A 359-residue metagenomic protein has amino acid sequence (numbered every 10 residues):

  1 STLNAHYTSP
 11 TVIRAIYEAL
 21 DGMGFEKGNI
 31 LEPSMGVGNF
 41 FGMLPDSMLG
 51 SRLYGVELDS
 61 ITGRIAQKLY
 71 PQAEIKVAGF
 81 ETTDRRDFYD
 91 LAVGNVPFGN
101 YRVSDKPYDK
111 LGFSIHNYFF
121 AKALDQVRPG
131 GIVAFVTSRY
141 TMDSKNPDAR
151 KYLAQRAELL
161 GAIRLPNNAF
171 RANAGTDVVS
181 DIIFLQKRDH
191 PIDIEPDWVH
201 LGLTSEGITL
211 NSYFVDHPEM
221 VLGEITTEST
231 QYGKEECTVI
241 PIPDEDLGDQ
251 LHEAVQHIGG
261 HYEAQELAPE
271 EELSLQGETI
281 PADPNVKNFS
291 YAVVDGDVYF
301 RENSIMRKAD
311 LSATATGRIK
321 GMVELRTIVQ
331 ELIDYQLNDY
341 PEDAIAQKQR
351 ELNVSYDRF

Functional and structural regions predicted by a protein language model:
S1-L69: Class I S-adenosyl-L-methionine
G28, D90, L160: Conserved acidic residues
S60, G112-R171, V178-L185: Conserved Class I SAM-dependent methyltransferase catalytic core
Q72-F80: Conserved SAM-binding strand-loop segment of SAM-dependent methyltransferases
D84-V93: A short acidic, Gly/Pro-enriched loop at the edge of an enzyme's catalytic core that lines a small-molecule cofactor
K106-L111: Short glycine-enriched, charge-decorated loop/helix-capping segments at active-site entrances that position
A172-P269: Flexible, glycine-/basic-rich loop-and-beta segments that form/coincide with the SAM-dependent methyltransferase
G260-F359: Charged, often flexible domain-edge or linker segments that flank or initiate folded functional domains
